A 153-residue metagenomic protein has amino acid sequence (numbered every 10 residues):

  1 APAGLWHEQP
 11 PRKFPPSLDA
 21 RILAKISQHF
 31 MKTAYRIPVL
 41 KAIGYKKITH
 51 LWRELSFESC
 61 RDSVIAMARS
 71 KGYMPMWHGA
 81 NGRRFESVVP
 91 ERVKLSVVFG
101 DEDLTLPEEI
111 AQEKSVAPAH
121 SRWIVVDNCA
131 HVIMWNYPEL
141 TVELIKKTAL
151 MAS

Functional and structural regions predicted by a protein language model:
A1, G44, V97-G100: Generic structural signal for small/hydrophobic residues in well-ordered secondary structure, especially within
A1-H29: Flexible "cap/lid" loop of the alpha/beta hydrolase fold
G4, D103, A130-I133: Alpha/beta-hydrolase active-site loop signature
E8-K13, E108-A111, N136-P138: Short aromatic-enriched loop/helix-cap "lid" or pocket-rim segments at secondary-structure transitions that line
H29-A34, P118: Short helix-to-loop capping/linker segments positioned immediately adjacent to catalytic or ligand/cofactor-binding
K32-V89: Conserved alpha/beta-hydrolase catalytic His-Asp/Glu region
R69-V116, V125: Conserved serine/cysteine hydrolase catalytic core
A119-S153: Catalytic active-site module of serine/aspartate enzymes centered on a nucleophile-bearing elbow/loop
